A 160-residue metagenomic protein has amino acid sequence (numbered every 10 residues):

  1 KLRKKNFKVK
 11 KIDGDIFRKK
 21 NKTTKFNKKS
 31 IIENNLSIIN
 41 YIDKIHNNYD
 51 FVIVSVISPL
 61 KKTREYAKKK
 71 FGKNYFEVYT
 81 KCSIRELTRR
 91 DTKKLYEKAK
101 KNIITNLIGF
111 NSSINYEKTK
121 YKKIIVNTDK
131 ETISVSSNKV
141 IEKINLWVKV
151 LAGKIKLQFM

Functional and structural regions predicted by a protein language model:
K1-N40: Conserved substrate/cofactor phosphate-moiety recognition/catalytic segment in nucleotide-dependent phosphotransferases
I12, I53, F76-V78, I124-V126: Hydrophobic/aromatic beta-strand patches that form the interior of the parallel beta-sheet core in alpha/beta enzyme
K19, K62, R85-L87: Generic structural signal for helix capping and beta-alpha/helix-loop junctions
K28-I39, K61, K81-I84, K130 (+1 more regions): Amphipathic alpha-helical transducer elements in NTP-driven molecular machines
K29-N74, E97: Glycine-rich phosphate-binding loop used to anchor ATP phosphates in small-molecule kinases, encompassing both
F71-F76, T119-K123: Short glycine-/polar-rich loops that comprise or flank the Walker A/P-loop and associated switch/sensor motifs
K81-I84, R89-K139, L146-I155: Small-molecule kinase domains that catalyze NTP-dependent phosphoryl transfer to phosphate-bearing small molecules
